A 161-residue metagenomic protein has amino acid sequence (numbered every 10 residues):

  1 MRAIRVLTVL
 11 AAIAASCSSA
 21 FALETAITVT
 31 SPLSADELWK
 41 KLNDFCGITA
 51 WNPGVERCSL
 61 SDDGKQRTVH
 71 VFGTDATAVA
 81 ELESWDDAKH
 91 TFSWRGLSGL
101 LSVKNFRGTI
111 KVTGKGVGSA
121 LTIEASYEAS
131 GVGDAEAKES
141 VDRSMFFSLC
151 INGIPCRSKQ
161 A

Functional and structural regions predicted by a protein language model:
M1-T8: Bacterial N-terminal signal peptides that target proteins for export
T8-L10, A20: Cleavable N-terminal signal peptides
C17-S61: Hydrophobic ligand-binding cavity/cleft-lining segments
F21-L23, T74, K104: Residue-level preference for beta-strand/loop junctions
I27-V29, A78-S84, F106-G114: Hydrophobic/aromatic beta-strand elements that line small-molecule binding cavities or substrate pockets in beta-rich
T30, G47-L101, T122, C156-A161: Glycine-rich portal/gate segments that line the openings of hydrophobic small-molecule binding cavities
L33, E37-K40, G47-A50, T77 (+2 more regions): Extracytoplasmic/secreted proteins, especially bacterial periplasmic and envelope-associated proteins
G96-F147, Q160: Beta-strand/loop substructures that line and gate deep hydrophobic ligand-binding cavities in soluble
